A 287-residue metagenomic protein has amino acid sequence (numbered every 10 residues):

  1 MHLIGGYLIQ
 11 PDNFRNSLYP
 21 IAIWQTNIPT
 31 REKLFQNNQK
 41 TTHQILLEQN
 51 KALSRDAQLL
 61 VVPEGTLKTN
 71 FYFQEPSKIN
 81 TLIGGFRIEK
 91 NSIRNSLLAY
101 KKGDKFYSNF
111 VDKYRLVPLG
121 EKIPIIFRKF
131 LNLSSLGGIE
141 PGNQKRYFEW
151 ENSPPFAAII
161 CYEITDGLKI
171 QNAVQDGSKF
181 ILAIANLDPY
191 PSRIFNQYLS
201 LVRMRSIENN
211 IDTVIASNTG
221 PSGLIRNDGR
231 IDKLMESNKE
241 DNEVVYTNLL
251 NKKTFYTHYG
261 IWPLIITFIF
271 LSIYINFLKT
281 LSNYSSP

Functional and structural regions predicted by a protein language model:
M1-P287: Enzyme catalytic cores with a strong preference for nitrogen-chemistry domains
